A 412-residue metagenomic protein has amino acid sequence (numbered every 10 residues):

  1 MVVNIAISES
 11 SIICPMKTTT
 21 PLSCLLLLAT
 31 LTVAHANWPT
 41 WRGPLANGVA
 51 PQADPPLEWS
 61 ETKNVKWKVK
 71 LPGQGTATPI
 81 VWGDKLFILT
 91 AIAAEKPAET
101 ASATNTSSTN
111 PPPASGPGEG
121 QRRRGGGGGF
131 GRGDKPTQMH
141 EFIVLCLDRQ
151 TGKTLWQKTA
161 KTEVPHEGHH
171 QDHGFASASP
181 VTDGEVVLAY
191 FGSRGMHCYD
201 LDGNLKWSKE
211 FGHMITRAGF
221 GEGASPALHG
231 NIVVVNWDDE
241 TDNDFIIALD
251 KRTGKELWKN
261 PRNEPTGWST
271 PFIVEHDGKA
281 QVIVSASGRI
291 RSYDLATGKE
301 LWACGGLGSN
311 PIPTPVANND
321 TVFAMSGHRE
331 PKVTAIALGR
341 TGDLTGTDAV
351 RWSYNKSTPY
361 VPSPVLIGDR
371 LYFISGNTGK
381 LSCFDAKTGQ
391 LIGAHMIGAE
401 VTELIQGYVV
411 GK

Functional and structural regions predicted by a protein language model:
I5, L26-L27, P226: Hydrophobic transmembrane signal anchors and adjacent membrane-proximal interface regions, especially in viral
A6, S11-C24: Bacterial N-terminal signal peptides that target proteins for export
S11-C14, L26, N105, N110-P111: Intrinsically disordered, low-complexity serine/threonine-rich segments
S23-T32: Bacterial N-terminal signal peptides
L31, H35-K412: Noncatalytic, solvent-exposed loop/strand surfaces of beta-propeller-type extracellular/periplasmic domains
